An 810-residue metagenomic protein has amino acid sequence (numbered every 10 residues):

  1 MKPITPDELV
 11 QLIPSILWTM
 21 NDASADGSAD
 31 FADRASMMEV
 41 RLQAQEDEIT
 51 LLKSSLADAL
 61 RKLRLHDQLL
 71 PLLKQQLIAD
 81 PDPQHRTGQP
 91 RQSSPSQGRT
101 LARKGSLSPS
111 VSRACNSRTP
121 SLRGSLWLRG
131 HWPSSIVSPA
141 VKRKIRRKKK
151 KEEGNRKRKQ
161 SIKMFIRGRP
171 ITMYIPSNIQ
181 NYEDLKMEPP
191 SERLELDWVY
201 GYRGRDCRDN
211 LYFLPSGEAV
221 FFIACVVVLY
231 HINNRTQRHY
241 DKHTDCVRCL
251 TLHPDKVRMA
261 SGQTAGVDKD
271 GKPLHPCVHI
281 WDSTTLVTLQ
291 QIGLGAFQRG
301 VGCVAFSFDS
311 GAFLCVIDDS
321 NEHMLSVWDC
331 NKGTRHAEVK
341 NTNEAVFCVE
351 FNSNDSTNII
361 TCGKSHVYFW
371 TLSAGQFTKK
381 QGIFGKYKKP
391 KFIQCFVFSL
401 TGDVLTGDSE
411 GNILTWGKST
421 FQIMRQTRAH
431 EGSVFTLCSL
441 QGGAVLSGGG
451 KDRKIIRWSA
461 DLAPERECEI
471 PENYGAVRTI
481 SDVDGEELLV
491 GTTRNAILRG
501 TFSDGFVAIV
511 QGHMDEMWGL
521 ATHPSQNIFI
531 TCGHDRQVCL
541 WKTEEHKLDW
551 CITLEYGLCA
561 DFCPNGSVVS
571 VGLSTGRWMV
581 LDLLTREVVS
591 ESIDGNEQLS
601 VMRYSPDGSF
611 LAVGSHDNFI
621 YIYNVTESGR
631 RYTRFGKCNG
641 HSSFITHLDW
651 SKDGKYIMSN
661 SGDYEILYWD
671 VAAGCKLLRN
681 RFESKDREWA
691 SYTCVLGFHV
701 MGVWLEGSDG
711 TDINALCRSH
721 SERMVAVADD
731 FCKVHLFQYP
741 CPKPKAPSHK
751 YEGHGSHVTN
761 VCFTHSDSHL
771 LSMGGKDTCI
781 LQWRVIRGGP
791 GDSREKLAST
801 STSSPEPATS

Functional and structural regions predicted by a protein language model:
K2-A29, K62-P170: Intrinsically disordered, low-complexity acidic/Ser/Pro-rich regulatory regions in eukaryotic proteins
M20-E48, M701-E706, G710-H720, M724: Extended parallel coiled-coil rod domains
S28-F31, A35-M38, L42-Q45, I49-A59 (+3 more regions): Non-transmembrane coiled-coil alpha-helices
E46, K53-S55, K74, T87-Q89 (+4 more regions): Extended rod-forming repeat segments used as scaffolds/tethers
P139-S810: WD40-repeat beta-propeller superdomains and closely related acidic/aromatic-rich repeat-like regions
